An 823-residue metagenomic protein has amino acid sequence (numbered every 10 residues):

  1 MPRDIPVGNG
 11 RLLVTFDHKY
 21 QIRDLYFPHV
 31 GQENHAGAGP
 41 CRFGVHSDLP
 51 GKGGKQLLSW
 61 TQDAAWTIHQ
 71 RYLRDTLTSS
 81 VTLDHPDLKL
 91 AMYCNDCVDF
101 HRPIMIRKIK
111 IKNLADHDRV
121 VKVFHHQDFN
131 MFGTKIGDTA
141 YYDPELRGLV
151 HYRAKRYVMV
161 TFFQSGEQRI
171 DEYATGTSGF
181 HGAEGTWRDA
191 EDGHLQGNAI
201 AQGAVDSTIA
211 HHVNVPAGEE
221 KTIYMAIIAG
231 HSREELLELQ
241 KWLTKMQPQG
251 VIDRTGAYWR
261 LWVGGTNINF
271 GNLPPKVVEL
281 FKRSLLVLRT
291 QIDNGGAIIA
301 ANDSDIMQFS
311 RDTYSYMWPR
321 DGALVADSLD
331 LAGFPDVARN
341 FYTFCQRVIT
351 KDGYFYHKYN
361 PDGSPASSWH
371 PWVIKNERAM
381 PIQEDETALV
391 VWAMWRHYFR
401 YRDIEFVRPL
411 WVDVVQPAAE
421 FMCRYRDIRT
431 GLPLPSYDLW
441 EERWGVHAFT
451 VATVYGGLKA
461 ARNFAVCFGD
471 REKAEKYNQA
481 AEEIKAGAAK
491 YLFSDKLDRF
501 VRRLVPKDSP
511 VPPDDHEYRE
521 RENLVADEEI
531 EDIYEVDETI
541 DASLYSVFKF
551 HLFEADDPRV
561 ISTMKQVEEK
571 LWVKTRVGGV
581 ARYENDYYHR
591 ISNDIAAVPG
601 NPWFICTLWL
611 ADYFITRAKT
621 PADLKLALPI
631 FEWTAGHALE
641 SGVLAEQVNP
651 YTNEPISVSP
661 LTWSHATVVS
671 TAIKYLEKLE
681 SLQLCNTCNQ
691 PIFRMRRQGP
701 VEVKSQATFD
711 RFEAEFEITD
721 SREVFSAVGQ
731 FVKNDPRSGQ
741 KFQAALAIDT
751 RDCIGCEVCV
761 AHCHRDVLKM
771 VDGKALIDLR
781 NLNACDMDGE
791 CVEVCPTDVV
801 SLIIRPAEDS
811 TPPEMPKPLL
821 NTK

Functional and structural regions predicted by a protein language model:
M1-I5, R233-E235, P248-M317, N340 (+2 more regions): Low-complexity, Ser/Thr/Pro/Gly-enriched N-terminal "stalk/linker" regions
M1-P86, M159-R188, R254-L280: An extended acidic
Q70, R119, V213-E234: Short Pro-Gly-centered flexible turn/kink motifs
Q70-D75, T82, A297-M307, M317 (+3 more regions): Helix-terminus loop motifs that line ligand-binding clefts
T82-D84, L88-D192, S207-I209, K241-G271: Polysaccharide-binding surfaces and accessory modules of carbohydrate-active proteins
T161-S178, G182, Y354-N360, S364-P371 (+3 more regions): Extended ligand-binding clefts on enzyme/binding-domain cores
K476, E483-R499, V505-P510, A555-H665 (+2 more regions): Non-catalytic carbohydrate-binding regions of carbohydrate-active enzymes
V758-K774, E790-A807: Iron-sulfur cluster-binding cysteine motifs and their immediate structural context in ferredoxin-like electron-transfer
